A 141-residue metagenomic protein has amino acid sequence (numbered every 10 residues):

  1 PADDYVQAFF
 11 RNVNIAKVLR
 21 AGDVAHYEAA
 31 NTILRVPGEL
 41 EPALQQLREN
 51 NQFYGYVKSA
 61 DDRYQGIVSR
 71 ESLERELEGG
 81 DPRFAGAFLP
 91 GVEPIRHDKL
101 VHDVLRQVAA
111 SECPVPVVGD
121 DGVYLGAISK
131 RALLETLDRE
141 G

Functional and structural regions predicted by a protein language model:
P1-H26, P82-R83, A87, D138-G141: C-terminal boundary and immediately downstream tail of ABC-type ATPase nucleotide-binding domains
T32-Q52, V57-D61, E74-G80, P90-D121 (+1 more regions): The conserved cystathionine-beta-synthase
I67: Cyclic nucleotide-binding regulatory domains
R70-E71: Structured C-terminal portions of repeat-based eukaryotic scaffold domains
